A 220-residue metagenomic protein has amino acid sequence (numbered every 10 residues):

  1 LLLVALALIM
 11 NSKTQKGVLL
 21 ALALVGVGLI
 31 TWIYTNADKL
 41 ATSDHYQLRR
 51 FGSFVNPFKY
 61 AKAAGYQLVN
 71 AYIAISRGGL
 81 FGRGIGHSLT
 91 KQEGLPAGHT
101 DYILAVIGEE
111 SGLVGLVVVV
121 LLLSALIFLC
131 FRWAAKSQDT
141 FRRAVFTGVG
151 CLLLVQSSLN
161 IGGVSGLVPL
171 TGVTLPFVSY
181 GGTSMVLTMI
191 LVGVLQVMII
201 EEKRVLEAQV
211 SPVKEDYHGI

Functional and structural regions predicted by a protein language model:
L3-T14, S124-A134, L195-E202: Structural signal for the C-terminal ends of transmembrane alpha-helices and the immediately following loop
A5-L116, T140-F141: Hydrophobic, glycine- and aromatic-enriched re-entrant/interface helices and adjoining loop segments
G28, W32, Y46, A125-R132 (+3 more regions): Transmembrane alpha-helix boundary/anchor motif
G82, L116-L121, L153-G162: Hydrophobic alpha-helical segments of membrane proteins
G94, E109, V149-L153, G181-S184: Transmembrane helix-bundle signature of multi-pass membrane transporters/permeases
E110-C130: Hydrophobic alpha-helical transmembrane segments
R132-G172, V178: Loop-to-helix entry and N-terminal half of a specific, functionally important transmembrane alpha helix in multi-pass
L159-I220: A juxtamembrane structural motif centered on a specific transmembrane helix
